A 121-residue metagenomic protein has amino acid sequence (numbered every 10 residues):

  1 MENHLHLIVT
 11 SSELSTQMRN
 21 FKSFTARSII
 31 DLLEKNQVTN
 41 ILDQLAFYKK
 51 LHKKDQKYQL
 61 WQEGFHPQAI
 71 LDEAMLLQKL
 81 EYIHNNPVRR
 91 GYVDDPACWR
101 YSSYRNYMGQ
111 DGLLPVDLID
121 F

Functional and structural regions predicted by a protein language model:
M1-F121: Short catalytic/metal-binding and nucleic-acid-binding patches
